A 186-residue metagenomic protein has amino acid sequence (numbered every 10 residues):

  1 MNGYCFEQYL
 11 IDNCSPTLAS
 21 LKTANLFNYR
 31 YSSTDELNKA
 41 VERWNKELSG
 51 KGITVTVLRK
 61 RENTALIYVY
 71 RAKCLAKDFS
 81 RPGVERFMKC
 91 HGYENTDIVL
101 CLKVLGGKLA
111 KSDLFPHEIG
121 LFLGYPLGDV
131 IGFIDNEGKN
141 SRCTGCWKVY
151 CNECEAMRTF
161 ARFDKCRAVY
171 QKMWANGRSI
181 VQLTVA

Functional and structural regions predicted by a protein language model:
N2-R61: A structured, charge-rich N-terminal accessory region that forms the first stable segment of a protein and links
K22-A24, N63-A65, P116-E118: Short, surface-exposed beta-edge/turn micro-motifs
A40-D97: A glycine-rich, hydrophobic loop/mini-helix early in the fold
E62-N63, L102-L105, I134-E137, T144-C151: Short linear loop/turn motifs
F79-R81, G107-L114, E137-G138: Short acidic alpha-helix initiation/capping motifs at coil-to-helix transition points, especially at protein N-termini
C90-H117: Internal catalytic-core helix/loop-beta-alpha segment that presents or stabilizes conserved functional determinants
P116-R142: Hydrophobic/aromatic-rich, well-ordered segments within soluble, folded domains that form packed cores
C146-A186: Long, compositionally biased
